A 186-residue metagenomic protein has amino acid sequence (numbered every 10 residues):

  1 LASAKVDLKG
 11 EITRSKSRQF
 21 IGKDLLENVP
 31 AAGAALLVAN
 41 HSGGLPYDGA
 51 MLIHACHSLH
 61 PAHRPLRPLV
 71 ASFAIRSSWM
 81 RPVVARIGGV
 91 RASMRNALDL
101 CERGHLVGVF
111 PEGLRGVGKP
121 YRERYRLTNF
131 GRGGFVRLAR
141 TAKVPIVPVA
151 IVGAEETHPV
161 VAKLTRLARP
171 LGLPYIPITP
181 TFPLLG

Functional and structural regions predicted by a protein language model:
L1-C56, H60-R95, L164: Membrane-anchoring hydrophobic helices of lipid-metabolizing enzymes
G33-A39, H105-G113, V144: Generic beta-sheet signal
A74-I75, G108, G113-P120: Active-site-proximal segments of catalytic enzyme domains that coordinate small-molecule cofactors or metal ions
M80-R81, K119-E123: Short acidic, glycine/proline-rich loop/turn micro-motifs
V83, D99, R137-T141: Hydrophobic/aromatic ligand-binding patch that stacks against planar heteroaromatic rings of cofactors or nucleotides
Y121-G186: A cross-family acyltransferase "interaction/gating" segment
